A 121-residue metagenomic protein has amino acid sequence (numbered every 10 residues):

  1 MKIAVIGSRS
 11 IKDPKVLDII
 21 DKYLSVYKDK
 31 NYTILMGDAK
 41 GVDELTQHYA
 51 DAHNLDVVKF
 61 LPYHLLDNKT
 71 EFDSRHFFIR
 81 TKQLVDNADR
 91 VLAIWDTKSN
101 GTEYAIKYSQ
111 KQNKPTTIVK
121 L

Functional and structural regions predicted by a protein language model:
M1-K2, T33: Residues that mark the start of a beta-strand
K2-R9: Active-site donor-nucleotide binding/catalytic segment of nucleotide-sugar enzymes
R9-L121: Acidic/glycine-enriched connector segments
